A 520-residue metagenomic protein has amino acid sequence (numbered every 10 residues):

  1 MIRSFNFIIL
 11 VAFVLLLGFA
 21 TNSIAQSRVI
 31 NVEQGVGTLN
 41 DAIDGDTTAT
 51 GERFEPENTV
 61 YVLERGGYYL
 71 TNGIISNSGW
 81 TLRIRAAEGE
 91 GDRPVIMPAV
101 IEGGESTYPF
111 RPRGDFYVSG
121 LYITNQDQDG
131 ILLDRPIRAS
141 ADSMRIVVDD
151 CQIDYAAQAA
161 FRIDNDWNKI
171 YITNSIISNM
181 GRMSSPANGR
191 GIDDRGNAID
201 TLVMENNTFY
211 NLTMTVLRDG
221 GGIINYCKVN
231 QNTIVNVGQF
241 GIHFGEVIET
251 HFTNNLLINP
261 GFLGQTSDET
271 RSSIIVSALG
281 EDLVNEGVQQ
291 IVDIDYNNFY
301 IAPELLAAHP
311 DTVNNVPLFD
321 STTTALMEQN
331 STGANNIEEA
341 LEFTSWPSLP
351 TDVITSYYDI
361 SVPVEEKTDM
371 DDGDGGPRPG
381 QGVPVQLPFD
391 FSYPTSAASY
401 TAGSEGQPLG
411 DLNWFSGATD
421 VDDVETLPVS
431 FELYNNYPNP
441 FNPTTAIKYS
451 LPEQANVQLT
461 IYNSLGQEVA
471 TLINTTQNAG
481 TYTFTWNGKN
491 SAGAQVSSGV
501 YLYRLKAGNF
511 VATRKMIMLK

Functional and structural regions predicted by a protein language model:
I9-G18: Bacterial N-terminal signal peptides
F19-A25: Sec/Tat signal peptide C-region and signal peptidase I cleavage site
A25-G73: Acidic Gly/Asp/Thr-rich repetitive segments characteristic of extracellular carbohydrate-active and adhesion proteins
N40-I43, Y69-D369, T401, N413-G417: Extracellular beta-rich repeat passengers
L326, V364-D422: Surface beta-loop-beta hairpin patches that serve as ligand-binding interfaces in beta-rich domains
D422-Y462, T471, T483-W486: Glycine-centered coil/turn sites that cap beta-strands in beta-rich domains
I473-G508: Short, surface-exposed loop/turn motifs with a glycine/proline- and acidic-biased composition
M516-K520: Short beta-strand edge segments in extracellular beta-sheet folds
